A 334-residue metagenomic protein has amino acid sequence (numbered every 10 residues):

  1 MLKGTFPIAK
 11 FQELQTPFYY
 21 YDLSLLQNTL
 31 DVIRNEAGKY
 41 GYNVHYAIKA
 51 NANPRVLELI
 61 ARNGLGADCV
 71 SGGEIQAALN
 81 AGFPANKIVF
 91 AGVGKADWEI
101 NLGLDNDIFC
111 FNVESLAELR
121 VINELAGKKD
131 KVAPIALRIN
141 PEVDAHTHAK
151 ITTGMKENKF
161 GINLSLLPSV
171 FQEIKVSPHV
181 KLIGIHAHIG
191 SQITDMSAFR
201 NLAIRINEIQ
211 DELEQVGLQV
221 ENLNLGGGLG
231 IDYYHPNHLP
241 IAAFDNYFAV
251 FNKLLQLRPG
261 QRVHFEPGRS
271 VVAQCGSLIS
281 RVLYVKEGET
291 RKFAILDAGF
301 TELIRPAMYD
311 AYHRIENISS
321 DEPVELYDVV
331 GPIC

Functional and structural regions predicted by a protein language model:
M1-A133, Q172, V176-K181, D211 (+1 more regions): A charged N-terminal "starter" segment
T5, Q261-C334: Charged (often Lys/Glu-rich) extended helix/loop segments that serve as interaction or gating elements
S24, A47-N53, V70-G73, V93-K95 (+9 more regions): Active-site beta-loop-alpha junctions enriched in small/polar residues
H45, P134, N222, R262 (+1 more regions): Hydrophobic "anchor" residues on beta-strands that sit immediately upstream of conserved functional sites
A61-R62, A126-K129, T153, I279-R281 (+1 more regions): Short, solvent-exposed amphipathic alpha-helical segments in soluble enzyme and RNA/protein-processing domains
G66, V89, C110-N112, A136-R138 (+6 more regions): Structured core elements
N80-F83, L104-D105, G127-K131, K150-T152 (+6 more regions): Solvent-exposed alpha-helices and their adjacent loops that cap or buttress functional pockets in soluble metabolic
P141-Y284: Active-site loop/helix belt of alpha/beta enzymes
